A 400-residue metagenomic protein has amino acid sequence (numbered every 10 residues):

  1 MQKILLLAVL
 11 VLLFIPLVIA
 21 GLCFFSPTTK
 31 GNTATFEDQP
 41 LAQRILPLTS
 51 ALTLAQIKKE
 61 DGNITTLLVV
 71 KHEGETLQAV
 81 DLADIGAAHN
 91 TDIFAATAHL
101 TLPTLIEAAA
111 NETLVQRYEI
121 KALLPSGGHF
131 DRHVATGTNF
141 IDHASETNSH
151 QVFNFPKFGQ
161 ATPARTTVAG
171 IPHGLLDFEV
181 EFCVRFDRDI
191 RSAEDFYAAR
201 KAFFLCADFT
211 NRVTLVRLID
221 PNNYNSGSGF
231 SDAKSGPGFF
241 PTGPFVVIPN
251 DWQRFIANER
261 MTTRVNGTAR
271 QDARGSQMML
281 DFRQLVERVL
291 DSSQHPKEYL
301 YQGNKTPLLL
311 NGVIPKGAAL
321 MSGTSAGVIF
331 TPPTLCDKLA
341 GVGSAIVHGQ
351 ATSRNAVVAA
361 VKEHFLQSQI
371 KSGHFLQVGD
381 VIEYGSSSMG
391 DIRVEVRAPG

Functional and structural regions predicted by a protein language model:
M1-I4: Positively charged n-region of N-terminal signal peptides that target proteins for export
L6-G21: Hydrophobic membrane-insertion alpha-helices, especially the h-region of bacterial N-terminal signal peptides
L22-N63, K71-E75, D81-A273, R283 (+8 more regions): Active-site microenvironments in enzyme catalytic cores
P40-L41, L285-L376: A conserved acidic, glycine/proline-rich C-terminal tail/linker
F182, K316, S322, V381-S386: Short tryptophan-centered beta-strand motifs in secreted/extracellular beta-sheet-rich domains of glycan-recognition
V213, V328-F330, D391-R393: Flexible loop/turn segments at secondary-structure boundaries
S276-Q277: A generic structural motif
S388-G400: Structural signal for terminal/edge beta-strands and the immediately following C-terminal loop/tail that closes
